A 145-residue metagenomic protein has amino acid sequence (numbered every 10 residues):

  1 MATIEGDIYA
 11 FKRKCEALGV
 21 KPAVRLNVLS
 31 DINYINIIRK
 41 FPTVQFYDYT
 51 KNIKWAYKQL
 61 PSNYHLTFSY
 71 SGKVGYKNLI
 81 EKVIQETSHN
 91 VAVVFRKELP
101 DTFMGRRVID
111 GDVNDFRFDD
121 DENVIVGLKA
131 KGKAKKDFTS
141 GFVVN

Functional and structural regions predicted by a protein language model:
M1-N145: Class I S-adenosyl-L-methionine
